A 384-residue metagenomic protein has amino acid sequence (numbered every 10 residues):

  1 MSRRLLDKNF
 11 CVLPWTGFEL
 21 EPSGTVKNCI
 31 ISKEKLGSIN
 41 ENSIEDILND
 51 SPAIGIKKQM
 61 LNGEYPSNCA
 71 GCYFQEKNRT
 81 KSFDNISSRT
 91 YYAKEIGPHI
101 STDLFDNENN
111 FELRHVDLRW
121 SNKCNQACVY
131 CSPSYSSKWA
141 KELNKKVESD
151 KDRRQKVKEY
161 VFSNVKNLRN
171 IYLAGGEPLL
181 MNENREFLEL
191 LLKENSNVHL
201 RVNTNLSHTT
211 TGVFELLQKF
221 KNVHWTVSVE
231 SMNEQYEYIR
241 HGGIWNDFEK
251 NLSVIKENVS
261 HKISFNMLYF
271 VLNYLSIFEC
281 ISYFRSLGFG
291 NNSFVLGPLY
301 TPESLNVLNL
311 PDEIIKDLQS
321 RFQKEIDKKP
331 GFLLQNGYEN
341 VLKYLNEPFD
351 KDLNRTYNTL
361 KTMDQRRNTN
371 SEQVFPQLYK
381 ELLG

Functional and structural regions predicted by a protein language model:
M1-I30, E34-E148, N164-V165, G337-G384: N-terminal pre-core extensions flanking Radical SAM catalytic domains
P22-S23, R201, N222-T226, N246-L383: Conserved C-terminal portion of the radical SAM core fold that forms the substrate/S-adenosylmethionine-binding
L113-K123, S134-R153, K166-M181, E194-T211 (+3 more regions): Core AdoMet radical
V116, V157, N164, F187 (+3 more regions): Alpha-helical packing segments of well-folded alpha/beta enzyme cores
R154-E159, R185-F187, G212-V213: Leucine-rich repeat
E159-N164, L188-K193, L216-Q218: Leucine-rich repeat
E183-N184, G212-V213, I244, S276-C280: Residues at alpha-helix caps and immediate loop-helix transition turns in enzyme cores, especially N- and C-cap
L192-N195, K256: Surface-exposed amphipathic alpha-helices with a cationic face
